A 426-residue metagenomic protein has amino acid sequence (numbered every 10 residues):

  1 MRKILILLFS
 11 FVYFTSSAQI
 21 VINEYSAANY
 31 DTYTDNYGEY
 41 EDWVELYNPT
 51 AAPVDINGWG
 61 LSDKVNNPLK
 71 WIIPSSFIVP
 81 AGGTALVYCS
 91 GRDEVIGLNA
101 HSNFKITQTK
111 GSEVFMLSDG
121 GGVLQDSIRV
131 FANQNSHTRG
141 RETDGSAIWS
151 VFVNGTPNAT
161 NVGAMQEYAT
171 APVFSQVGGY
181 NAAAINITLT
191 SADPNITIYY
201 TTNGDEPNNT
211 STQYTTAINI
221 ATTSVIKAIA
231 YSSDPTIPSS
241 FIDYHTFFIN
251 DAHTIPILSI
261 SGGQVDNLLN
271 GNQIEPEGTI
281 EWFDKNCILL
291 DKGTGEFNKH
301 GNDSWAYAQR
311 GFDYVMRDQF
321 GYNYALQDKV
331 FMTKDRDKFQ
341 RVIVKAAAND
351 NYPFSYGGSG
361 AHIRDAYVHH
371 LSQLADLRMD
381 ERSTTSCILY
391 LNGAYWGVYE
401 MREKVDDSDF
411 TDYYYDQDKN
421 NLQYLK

Functional and structural regions predicted by a protein language model:
M1-I20: Bacterial Sec-dependent N-terminal signal peptides
A18-W149: Activation on beta-sandwich/Ig-like modules and their edge loops
Y30-L46, E94-T107, A147-V153, D205-T216 (+4 more regions): Short, polar loop/linker segments at the starts of domains and inter-domain junctions
Y37-G38, F77-A81, K105-K110, A132 (+8 more regions): Extracellular/periplasmic catalytic domains that process cell-envelope and extracellular macromolecules
D55, S62-K64, T201, F283 (+1 more regions): A general beta-strand register signal
I78-A81, V87, Q134-N298, F320: Short, compositionally stereotyped local motifs that mark structural "simplifiers"
I260, D266-K426: Conserved ATP-binding subdomain of kinase catalytic cores across diverse folds
